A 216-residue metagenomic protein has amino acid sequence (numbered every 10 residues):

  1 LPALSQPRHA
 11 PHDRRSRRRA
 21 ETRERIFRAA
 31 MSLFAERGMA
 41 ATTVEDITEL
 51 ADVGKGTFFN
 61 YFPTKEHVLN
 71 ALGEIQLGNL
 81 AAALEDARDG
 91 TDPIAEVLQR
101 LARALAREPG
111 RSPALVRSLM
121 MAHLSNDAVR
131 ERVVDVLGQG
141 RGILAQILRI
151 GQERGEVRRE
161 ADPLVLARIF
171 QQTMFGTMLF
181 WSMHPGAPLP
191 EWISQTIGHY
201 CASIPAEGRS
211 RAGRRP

Functional and structural regions predicted by a protein language model:
L1-R37, A41-V53, E66-H67: Basic, helix-initiating cap at the start of DNA-binding domains
A20-R28, A40-A41, D52, Y61-E85 (+2 more regions): An amphipathic alpha-helix adjacent to DNA-recognition modules
G56: Key DNA-contact positions within bacterial/archaeal DNA-binding proteins
A71, A82-A114, P163-F170, P190-S194 (+1 more regions): Hydrophobic alpha-helical connector segments
G78-A81, R111, A128-R154, L164-R168 (+1 more regions): Amphipathic alpha-helical packing segments from all-alpha helical-bundle domains
L105, L119-M120, F170, M174 (+1 more regions): Short alpha-helical scaffolding segments that buttress acidic/His motifs in well-ordered protein cores
P109-R130, Q146, L179-M183: Amphipathic alpha-helical segments used for helix-helix packing
R130, Q152-G198, R209-P216: Hydrophobic/aromatic-rich alpha-helical bundle segments in the mid-to-C-terminal region
